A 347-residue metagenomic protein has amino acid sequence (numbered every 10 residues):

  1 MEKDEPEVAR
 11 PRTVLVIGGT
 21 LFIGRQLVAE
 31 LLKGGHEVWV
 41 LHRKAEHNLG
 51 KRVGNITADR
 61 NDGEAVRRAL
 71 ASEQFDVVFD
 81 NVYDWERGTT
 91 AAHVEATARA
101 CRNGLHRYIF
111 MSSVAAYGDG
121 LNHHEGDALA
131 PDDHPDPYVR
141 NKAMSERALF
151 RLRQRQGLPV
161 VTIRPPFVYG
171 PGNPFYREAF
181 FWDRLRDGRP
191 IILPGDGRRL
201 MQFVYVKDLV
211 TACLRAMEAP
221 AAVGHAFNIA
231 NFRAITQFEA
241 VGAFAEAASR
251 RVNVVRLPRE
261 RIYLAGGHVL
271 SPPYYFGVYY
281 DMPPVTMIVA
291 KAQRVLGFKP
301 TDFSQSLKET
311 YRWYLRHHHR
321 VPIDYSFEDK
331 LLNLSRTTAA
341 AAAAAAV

Functional and structural regions predicted by a protein language model:
T13-G34: N-terminal Rossmann NAD(P)H-binding glycine-rich loop of SDR-like oxidoreductase domains
I17, G170, P194-R199, F227-A234 (+3 more regions): Glycine-rich Rossmann NAD(P)(H)-binding loop
H47-G50, G54-N103, F110, Y117: NAD(P)H-binding glycine-rich loop region in Rossmannoid oxidoreductase-like domains and their noncatalytic homologs
E95-A143, A148-R155, V161: Conserved Rossmann-fold NAD(P)-dependent oxidoreductase catalytic core, especially the SDR/UDP-sugar
R155-M201, A243-F244: NAD(P)-dependent short-chain dehydrogenase/reductase
F175-F181, P194-M217, G224-H225, Q305: Substrate-positioning beta->alpha
V206, A265-G297, H317-H319, F327: Conserved C-terminal active-site "lid" loop/helix of NAD(P)H-dependent oxidoreductases that clamps the redox cofactor
R215-F276, E309-Y311, P322-V347: Mid/C-terminal beta-alpha module of Rossmann-like enzyme folds, strongest in SDR-family dehydrogenases/epimerases
